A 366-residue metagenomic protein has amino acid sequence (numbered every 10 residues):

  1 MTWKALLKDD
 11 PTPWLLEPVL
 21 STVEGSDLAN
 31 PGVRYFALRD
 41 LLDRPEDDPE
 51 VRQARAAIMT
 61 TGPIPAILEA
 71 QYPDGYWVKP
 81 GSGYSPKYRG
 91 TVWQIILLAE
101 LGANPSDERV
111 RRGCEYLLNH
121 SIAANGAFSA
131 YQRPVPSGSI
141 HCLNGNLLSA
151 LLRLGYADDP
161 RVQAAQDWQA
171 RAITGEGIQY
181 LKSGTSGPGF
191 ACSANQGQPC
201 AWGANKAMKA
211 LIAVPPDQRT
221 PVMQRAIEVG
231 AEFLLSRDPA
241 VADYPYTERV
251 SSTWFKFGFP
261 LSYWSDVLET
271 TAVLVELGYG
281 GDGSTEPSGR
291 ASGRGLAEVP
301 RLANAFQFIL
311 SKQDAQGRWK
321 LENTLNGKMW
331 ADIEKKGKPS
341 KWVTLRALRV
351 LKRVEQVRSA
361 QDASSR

Functional and structural regions predicted by a protein language model:
M1-R366: Preference for long, amphipathic alpha-helical scaffolds in soluble/luminal domains and all-alpha bundles
